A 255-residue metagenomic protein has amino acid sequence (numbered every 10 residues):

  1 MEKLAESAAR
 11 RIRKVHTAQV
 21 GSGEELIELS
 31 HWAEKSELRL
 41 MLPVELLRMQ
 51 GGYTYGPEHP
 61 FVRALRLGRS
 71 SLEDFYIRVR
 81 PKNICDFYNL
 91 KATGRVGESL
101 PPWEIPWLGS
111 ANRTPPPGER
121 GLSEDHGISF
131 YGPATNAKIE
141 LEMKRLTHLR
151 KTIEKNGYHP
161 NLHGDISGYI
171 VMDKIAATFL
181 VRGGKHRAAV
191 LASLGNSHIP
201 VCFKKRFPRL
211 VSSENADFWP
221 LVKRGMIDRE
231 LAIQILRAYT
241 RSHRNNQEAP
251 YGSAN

Functional and structural regions predicted by a protein language model:
M1-G56, E230-I233: Membrane-proximal basic amphipathic "stem/tether" segments
I12-V15, E73, S110-L180: Short alpha-helix boundary/capping and kink motifs at helix termini
R66-S129, T135: Extended, charge-rich helix/loop segments that form flexible, surface "patches" used to engage negatively charged
H159-N161, S193-S197: Secondary-structure boundary elements
D173-L194: A sequence-level detector for short glycine-anchored, His/Arg-bearing signature motifs that mark catalytic or binding
N196-K205: Glycine-rich phosphate/pyrophosphate-binding loops and their adjacent beta-strand/loop elements at enzyme active sites
F207-N255: Amphipathic, charge-rich alpha-helical segments that serve as recognition/docking helices
